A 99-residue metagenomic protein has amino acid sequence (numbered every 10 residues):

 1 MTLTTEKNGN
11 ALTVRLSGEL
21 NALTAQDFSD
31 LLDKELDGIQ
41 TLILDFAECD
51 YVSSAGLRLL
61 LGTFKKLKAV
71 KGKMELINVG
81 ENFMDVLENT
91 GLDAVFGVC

Functional and structural regions predicted by a protein language model:
M1-R15: Short beta-strand/loop segment at the start of cytosolic alpha/beta domains
E19: Active-site beta-loop-alpha junctions enriched in small/polar residues
A22-V95: Amphipathic alpha-helical interaction surfaces in cytosolic regulatory modules
G97-C99: Short acidic-hydrophobic, aromatic-tinged amphipathic segments that line or gate anion-handling sites
